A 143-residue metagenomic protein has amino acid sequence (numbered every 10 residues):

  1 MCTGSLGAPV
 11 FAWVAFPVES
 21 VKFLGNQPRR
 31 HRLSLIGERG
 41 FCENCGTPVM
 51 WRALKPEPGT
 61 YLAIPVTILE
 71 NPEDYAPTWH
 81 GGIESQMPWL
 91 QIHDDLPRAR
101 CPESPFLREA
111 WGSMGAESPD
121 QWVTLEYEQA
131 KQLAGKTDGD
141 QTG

Functional and structural regions predicted by a protein language model:
M1-G143: A short Gly-Trp-Pro
